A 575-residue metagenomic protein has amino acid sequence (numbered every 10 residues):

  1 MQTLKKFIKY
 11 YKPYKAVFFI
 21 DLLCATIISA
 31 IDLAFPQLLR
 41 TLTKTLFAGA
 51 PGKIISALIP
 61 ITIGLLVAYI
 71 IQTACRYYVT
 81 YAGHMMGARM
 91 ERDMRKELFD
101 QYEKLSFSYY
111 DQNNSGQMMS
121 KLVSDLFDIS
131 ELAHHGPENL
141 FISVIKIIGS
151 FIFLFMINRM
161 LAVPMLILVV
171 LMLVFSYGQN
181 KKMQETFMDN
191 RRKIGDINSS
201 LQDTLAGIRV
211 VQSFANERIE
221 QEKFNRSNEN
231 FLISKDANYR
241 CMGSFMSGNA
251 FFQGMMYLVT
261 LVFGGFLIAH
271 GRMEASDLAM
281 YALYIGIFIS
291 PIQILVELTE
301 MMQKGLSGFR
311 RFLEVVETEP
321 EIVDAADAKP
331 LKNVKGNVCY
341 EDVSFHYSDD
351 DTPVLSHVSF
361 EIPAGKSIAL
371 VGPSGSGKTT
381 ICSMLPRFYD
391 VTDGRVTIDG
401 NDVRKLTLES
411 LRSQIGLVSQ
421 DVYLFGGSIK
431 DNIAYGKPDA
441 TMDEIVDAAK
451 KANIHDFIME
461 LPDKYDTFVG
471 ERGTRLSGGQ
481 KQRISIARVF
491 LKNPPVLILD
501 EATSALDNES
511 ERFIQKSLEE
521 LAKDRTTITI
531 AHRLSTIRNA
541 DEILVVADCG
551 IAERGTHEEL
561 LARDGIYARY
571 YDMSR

Functional and structural regions predicted by a protein language model:
Q2, Y11, V79, G83-G87 (+2 more regions): Juxtamembrane loop-to-helix connectors within ABC transporter transmembrane domains
P13, V17-I27, L65-A68, E138-D189 (+2 more regions): Transmembrane helices of ABC transporter permease
A16, F107-S108, S124-A133, P137 (+9 more regions): An intracellular "coupling" helix at the cytosolic face of ABC transporter transmembrane type-1 domains
F18-Y78, F155-M160, G271-A275: Transmembrane helix-loop-helix hairpins at lipid-water interfaces of multipass membrane proteins, especially the type-1
A48-G49, I54, F153-I167, C241-R310 (+1 more regions): Helix-loop-helix
L98, Y102, V211, F312 (+1 more regions): Helix-loop junctions and hydrophobic alpha-helical segments within the transmembrane domains of large membrane
Y102, F224, Y340-D342: Conserved catalytic Walker-motif region of ABC-type ATPase nucleotide-binding domains
L331-R575: ABC-type nucleotide-binding domain
